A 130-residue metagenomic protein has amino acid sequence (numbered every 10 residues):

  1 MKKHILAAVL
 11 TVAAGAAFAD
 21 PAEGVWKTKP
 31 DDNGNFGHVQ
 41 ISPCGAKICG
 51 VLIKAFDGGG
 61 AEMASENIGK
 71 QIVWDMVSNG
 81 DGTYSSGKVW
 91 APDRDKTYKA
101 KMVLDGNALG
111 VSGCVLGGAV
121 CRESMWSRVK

Functional and structural regions predicted by a protein language model:
M1-H4: Positively charged n-region of N-terminal signal peptides that target proteins for export
L6-V9: Sec-dependent N-terminal signal peptides
A14-A17: N-terminal signal peptide c-region/cleavage motif recognized by signal peptidases
A22-E23, K27-Y98: Central antiparallel beta-sheet cores of small beta-barrel/beta-sandwich binding domains
S42-K47, V103-L109: Short, solvent-exposed coil/turn segments at beta-strand boundaries
R94, K99-M102, L109-R122: Short, exposed beta-strand-loop hairpins at the edges of beta-sheets in extracellular/periplasmic proteins
V129-K130: Short, solvent-exposed mixed-charge patches
